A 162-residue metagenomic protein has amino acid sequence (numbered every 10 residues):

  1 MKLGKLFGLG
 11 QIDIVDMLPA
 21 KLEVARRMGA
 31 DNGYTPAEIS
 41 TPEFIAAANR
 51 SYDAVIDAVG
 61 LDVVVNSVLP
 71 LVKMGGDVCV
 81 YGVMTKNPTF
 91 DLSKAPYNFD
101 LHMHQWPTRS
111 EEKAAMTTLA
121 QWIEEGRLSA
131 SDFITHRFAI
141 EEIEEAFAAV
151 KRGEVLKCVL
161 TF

Functional and structural regions predicted by a protein language model:
M1-E38: Mid-domain Rossmann-like dinucleotide-binding core that forms the NAD(H)/NADP(H) cofactor-binding site
D16, N49, C79, V83-K86 (+2 more regions): C-terminal capping/lid region of NAD(P)-dependent oxidoreductase domains
I39-R50: Short amphipathic alpha-helix with an adjacent loop that forms part of the alpha/beta core around
I45, N87-T135, E144-E145: C-terminal substrate-binding/catalytic core of Rossmann-like NAD(P)-dependent dehydrogenases/reductases
D53-I56: N-terminal Rossmann-like NAD(P) cofactor-binding module of classical short-chain dehydrogenase/reductase
A58-N66: Beta-loop-alpha module in the N-terminal Rossmann-like domain of NAD(P)-dependent dehydrogenases, especially those
V72-K73: Helix-to-beta-strand junctions that scaffold the AdoMet/dcAdoMet cofactor pocket in Class I SAM-dependent enzymes
G76-D77, F99: Glycine-centered, small-residue-biased loops immediately flanking beta-strands in adenine/cofactor-binding cores
